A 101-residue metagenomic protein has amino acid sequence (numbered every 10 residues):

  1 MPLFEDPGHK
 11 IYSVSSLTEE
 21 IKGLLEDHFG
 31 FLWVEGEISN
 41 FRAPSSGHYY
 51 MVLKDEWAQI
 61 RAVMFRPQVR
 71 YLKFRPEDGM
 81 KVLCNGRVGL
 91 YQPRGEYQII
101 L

Functional and structural regions predicted by a protein language model:
M1-L101: Acidic, two-metal ion nucleic-acid-processing modules in DNA metabolism proteins
